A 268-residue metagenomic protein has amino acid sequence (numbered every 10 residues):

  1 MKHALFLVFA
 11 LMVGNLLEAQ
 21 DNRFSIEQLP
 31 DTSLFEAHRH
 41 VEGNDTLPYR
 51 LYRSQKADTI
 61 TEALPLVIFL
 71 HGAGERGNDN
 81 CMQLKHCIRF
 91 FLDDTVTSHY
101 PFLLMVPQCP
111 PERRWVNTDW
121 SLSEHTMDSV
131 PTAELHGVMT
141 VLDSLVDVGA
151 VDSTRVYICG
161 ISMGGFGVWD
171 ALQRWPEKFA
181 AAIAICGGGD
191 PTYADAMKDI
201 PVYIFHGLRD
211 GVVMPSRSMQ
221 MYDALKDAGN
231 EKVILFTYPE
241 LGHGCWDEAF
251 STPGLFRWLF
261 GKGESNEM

Functional and structural regions predicted by a protein language model:
M1-R23, M268: Bacterial Sec-dependent N-terminal signal peptides
A19-L66, F102, E134, C159 (+5 more regions): A domain-start/cap signature at the N-terminus of enzymes
Q55-E62, W115-S162: Gly/Ser-rich "nucleophile elbow"/oxyanion-hole loop immediately N-terminal to the catalytic nucleophile in hydrolases
L70-G72, H206-G207: The conserved beta1-alpha1 loop
A73-L135: Active-site machinery of serine-nucleophile hydrolases
K85-T95, C186-D195, Q220: Alpha-helical scaffolding within the catalytic cores of extracellular/periplasmic polymer-degrading hydrolases
D143-V148, S153-A196: Primarily recognizes the serine-hydrolase "nucleophile elbow" in alpha/beta-hydrolase and SGNH/GDSL folds
I185, P201-M268: C-terminal catalytic histidine-bearing segment of alpha/beta-hydrolase fold enzymes
